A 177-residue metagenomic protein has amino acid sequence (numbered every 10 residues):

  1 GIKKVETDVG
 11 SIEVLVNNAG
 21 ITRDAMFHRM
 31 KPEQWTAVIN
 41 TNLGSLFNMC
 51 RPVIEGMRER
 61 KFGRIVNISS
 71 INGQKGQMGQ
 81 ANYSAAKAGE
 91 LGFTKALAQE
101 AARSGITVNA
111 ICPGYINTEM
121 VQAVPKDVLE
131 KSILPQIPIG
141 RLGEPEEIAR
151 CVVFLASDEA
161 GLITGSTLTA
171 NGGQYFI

Functional and structural regions predicted by a protein language model:
A25-H28, K75-A81, R103-S104, G140 (+1 more regions): Active-site loop immediately N-terminal to the catalytic Tyr-X3-Lys motif of short-chain dehydrogenase/reductase
M26-F27, Q34-I39, V121, I133: Substrate-binding pocket helix/loop in short-chain dehydrogenase/reductase
C50, A86, T94: Active-site helix of classical SDR
E55, Q99-R103, G161: Alpha-helical segment proximal to the catalytic Tyr-Lys
S70: Residue(s) in the substrate-gating loop at a strand-loop-helix junction that position the organic substrate next
A102, T107, I163-G165, N171: Short, small/polar-rich loop/turn modules that mediate ligand/substrate recognition or access, typified
I137-I148, E159: A conserved structural motif in NAD(P)-dependent oxidoreductases
